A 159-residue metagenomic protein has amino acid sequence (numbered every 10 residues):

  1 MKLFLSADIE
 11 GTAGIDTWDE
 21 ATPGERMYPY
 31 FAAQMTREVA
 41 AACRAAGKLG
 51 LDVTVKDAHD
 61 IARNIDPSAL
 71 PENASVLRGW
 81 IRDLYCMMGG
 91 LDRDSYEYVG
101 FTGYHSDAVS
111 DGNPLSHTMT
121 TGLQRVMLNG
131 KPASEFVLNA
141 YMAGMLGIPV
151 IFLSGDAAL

Functional and structural regions predicted by a protein language model:
M1-F4: Extreme N-terminal starter segment of soluble prokaryotic enzymes
E10-G14: Short acidic, Gly/Ser-rich segments with clustered Asp/Glu that frequently serve as metal-coordination loops in enzyme
D16, V39-D94: Glycine-rich nucleotide/cofactor/substrate-binding loop typically near the N-terminus or early in the first domain
D19-R44: Short catalytic helix/loop segments, enriched in acidic residues and glycine and frequently bearing histidine
E25-P29, L70-S75, T121-L128: Short, basic, glycine/proline-bearing loop/turn elements
R78-G122: N-terminal glycine-rich phosphate/adenylate-binding segment common to multiple enzyme folds
D83-L84, T121-L146, F152-G155: Active-site glycine-rich loop that binds ribose-phosphate moieties when present
